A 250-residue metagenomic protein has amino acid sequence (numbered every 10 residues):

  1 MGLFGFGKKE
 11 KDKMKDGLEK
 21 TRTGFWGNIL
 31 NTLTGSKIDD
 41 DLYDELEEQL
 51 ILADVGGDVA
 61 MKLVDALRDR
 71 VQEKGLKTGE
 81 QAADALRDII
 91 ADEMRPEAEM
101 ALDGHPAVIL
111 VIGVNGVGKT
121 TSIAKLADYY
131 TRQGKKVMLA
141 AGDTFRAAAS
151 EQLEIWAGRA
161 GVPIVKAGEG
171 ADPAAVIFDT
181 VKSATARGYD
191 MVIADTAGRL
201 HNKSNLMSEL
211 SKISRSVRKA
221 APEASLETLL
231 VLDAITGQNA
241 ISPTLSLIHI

Functional and structural regions predicted by a protein language model:
M1-W26: N-terminal accessory targeting/assembly segments
K20-G142, A149-A194: Primarily NTPase-proximal linker/entry elements flanking Walker-type ATP/GTP-binding cores
T144-A147, G170-D172, G198-H201, A234-Q238: Conserved nucleotide-binding/hydrolysis micro-motifs of P-loop NTPases
A149-S150, H201-M207, A240-I241: Conserved ATPase-coupling elements of RecA-like P-loop NTPase cores
L210-D233: Inter-motif core of Ras-like GTPase G domains
T236, S242-L245: Conserved phosphate-handling catalytic cores of large alpha/beta enzymes
I248-I250: Conserved small/polar residues in nucleotide/adenosyl-binding loops
